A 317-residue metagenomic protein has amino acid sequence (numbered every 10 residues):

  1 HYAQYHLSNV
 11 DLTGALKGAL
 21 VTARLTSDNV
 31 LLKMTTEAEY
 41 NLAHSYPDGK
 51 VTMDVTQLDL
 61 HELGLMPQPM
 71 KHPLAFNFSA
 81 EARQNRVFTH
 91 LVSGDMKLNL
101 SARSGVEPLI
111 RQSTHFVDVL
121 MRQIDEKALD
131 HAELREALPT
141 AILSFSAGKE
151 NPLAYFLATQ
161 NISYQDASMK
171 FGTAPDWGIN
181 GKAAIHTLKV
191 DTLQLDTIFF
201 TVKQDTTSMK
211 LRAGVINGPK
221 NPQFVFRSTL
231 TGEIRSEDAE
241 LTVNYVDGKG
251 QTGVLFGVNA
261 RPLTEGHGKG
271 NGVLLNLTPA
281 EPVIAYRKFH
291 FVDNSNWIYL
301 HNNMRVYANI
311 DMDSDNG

Functional and structural regions predicted by a protein language model:
H1-G317: Interface amphipathic segments
